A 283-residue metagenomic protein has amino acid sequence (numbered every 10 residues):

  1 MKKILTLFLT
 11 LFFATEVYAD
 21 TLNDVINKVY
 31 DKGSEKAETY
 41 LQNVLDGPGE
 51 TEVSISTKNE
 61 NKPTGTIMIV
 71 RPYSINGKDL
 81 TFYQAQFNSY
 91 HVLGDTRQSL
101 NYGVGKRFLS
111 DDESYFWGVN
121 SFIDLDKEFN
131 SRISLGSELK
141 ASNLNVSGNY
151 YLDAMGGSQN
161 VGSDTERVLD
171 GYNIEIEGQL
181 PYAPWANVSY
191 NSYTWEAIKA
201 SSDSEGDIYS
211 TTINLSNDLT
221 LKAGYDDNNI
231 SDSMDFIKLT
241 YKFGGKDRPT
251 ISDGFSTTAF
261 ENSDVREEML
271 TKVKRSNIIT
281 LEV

Functional and structural regions predicted by a protein language model:
K2-T10: Sec-dependent signal peptide recognition, specifically the positively charged N-region followed immediately by
F13, L45-E52, T57-K62, S74-L80 (+5 more regions): Extended interaction regions within the primary functional domain
F13-A19: Sec/Tat signal peptide C-region and signal peptidase I cleavage site
D20-L45, A154-S189, W195-S201, N214-K222 (+1 more regions): Flexible, glycine-rich linker and terminal segments associated with outer-membrane beta-barrel/transport systems
T21-D95, E268-V283: Outer-membrane beta-barrel initiation region
T39, P63-N76, Q98-D112, I133-Y150 (+4 more regions): Feature captures outer-membrane beta-barrel proteins of Gram-negative bacteria and organelles
G49-T57, D79-H91, Y115-D126, L135 (+4 more regions): Transmembrane beta-strand segments that form the barrel wall of outer-membrane beta-barrel proteins
S56-G65, N88-L100, L125-R132, E196-E205 (+1 more regions): Solvent-exposed loop/turn segments connecting transmembrane beta-strands in outer-membrane beta-barrel proteins
